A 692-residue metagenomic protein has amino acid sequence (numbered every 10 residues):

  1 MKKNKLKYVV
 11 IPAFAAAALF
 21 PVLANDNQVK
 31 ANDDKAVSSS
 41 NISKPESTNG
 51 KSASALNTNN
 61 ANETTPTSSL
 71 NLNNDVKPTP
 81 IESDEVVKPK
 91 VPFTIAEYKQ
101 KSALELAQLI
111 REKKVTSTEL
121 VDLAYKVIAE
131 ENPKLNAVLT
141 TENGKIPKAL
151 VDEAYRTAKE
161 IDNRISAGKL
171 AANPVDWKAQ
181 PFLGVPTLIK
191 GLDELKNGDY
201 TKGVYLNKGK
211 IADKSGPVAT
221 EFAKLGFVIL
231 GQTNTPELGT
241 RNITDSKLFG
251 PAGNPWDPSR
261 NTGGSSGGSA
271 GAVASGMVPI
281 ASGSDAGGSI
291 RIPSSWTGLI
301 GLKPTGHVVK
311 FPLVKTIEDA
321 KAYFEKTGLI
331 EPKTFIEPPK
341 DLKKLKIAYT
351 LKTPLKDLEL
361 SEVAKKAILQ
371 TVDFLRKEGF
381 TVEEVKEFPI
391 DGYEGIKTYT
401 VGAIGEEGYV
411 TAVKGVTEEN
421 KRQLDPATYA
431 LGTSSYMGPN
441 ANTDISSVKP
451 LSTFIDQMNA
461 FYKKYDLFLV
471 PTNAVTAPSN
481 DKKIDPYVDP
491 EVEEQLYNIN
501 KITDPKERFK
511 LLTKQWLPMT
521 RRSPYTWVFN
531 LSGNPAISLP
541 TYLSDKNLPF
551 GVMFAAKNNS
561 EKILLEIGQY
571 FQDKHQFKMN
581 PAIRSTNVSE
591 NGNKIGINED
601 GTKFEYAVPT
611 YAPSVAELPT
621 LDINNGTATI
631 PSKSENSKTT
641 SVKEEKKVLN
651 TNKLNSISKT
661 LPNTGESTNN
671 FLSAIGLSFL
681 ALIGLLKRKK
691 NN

Functional and structural regions predicted by a protein language model:
K3-V9, N669-F671: Bacterial N-terminal signal peptides that target proteins for export
K7-A15, I675: Sec-dependent N-terminal signal peptides
A24-V91, E617, T629, K633-N655: Low-complexity, acidic Ser/Thr/Pro-rich repeat tracts that form intrinsically disordered stalk/linker regions of very
E63-W177, K326-S523, L531, D573-G601 (+2 more regions): Amidase signature
K90, T94-I280: Gly/Ser-rich catalytic/binding loops embedded in alpha/beta enzyme cores
I229-L230, P279-G283, F468-V470, I537-S538: Paired acidic/hydrophobic, glycine-rich loop segments that form the ligand-binding mouth/hinge of periplasmic-binding
G271-A348, N558: Fold-level recognition of mixed alpha/beta catalytic cores in primary-metabolism enzymes, strongest
K647-T651, N655-K690: A cross-kingdom C-terminal cell-surface attachment/processing module
